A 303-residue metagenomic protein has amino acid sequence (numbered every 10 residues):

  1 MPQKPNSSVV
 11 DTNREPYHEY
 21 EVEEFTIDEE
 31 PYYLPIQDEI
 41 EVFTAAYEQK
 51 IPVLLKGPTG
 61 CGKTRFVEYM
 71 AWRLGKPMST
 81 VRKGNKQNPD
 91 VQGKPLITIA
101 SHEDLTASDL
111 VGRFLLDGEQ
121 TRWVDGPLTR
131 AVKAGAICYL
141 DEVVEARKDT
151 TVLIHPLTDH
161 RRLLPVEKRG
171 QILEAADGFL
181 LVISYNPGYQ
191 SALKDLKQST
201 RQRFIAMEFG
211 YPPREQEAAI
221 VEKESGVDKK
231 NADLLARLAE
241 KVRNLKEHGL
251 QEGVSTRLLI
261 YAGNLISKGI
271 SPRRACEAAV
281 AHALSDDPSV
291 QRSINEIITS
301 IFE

Functional and structural regions predicted by a protein language model:
M1-D233, R237, T299-E303: AAA+ P-loop NTPase catalytic core and its hallmark functional loops
V81-N85, K268, D286-D287: Intrinsic-disorder/low-complexity, polar/charged segments
M207-G210, G249, L284-S285: A short, ordered amphipathic alpha-helix with a cationic face
A218, S225-V280: Conserved AAA+ ATPase small/helical "lid" subdomain
P272-E303: C-terminal engagement/docking regions of AAA+ P-loop ATPases
